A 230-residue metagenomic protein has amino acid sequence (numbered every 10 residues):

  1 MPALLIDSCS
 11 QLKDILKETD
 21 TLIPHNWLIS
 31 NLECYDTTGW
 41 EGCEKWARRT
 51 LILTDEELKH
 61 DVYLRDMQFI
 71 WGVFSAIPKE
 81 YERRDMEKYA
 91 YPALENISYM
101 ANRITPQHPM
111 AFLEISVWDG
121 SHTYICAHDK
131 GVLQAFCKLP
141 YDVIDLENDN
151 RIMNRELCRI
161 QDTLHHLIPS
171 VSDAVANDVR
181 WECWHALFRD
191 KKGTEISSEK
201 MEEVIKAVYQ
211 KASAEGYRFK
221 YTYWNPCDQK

Functional and structural regions predicted by a protein language model:
P2-L5, C9-D61, L187, K192-S197: N-terminal interaction modules that seed assembly of large macromolecular complexes
S8, S172, S197-K200, A212 (+1 more regions): Intrinsically disordered, low-complexity coil/linker segments enriched for acidic/polar and small residues
L12-I15, Y35-W40, E82-R83, Y124 (+3 more regions): Short, surface-exposed beta-strand/loop "edge" segments at domain boundaries and coil↔beta transitions
N31-Y35, I77-E80, W118-D119, H128-G131 (+1 more regions): Short, flexible beta-strand-to-coil junctions
W40-S116: Surface-exposed, low-hydrophobicity interaction/linker segments
I104-C158, G193-I196, A212, G216-K230: Acidic, proline/glycine-rich low-complexity IDRs
R155-A174: N-terminal acidic leader/helix
A174-Y209: Acidic, low-complexity, intrinsically disordered interaction modules
